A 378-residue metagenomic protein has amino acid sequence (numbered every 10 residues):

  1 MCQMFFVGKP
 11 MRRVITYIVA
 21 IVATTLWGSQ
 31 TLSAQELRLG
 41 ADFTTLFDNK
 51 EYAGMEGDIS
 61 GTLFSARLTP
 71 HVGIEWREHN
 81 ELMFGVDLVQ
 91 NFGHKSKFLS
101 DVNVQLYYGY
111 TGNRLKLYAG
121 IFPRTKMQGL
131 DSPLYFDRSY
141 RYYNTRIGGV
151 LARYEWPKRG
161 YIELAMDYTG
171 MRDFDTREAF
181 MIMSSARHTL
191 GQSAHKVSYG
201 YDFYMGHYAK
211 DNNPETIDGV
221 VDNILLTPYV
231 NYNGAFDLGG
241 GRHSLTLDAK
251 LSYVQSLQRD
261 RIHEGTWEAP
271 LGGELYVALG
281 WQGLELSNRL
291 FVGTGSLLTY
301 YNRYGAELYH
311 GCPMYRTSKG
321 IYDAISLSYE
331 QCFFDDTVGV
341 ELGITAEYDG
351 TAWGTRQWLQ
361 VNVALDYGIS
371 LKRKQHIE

Functional and structural regions predicted by a protein language model:
M1-G40, A152, Q357-I369, E378: Bacterial Sec-dependent N-terminal signal peptides
L32-L99, V104-Y110, R356-A364, S370-H376: Beta-barrel outer-membrane channel/assembly domains of diderm bacteria
T44, Q105, R159-T169, D173-D175 (+1 more regions): Exposed, low-structure sequence patches enriched in small/polar residues
Y52, K116-R187: Surface-exposed coil loops of outer-membrane beta-barrel proteins
M55-E56, L68-T69, I74, V86-L88 (+12 more regions): Outer-membrane beta-barrel domain signature
G61-S65, R177-A179, N223: Short, surface-exposed loop/turn motifs at beta-strand boundaries within globular domains
G73-E81, D87-Q90, S96-K116, F122-T125 (+5 more regions): Subset of outer-membrane beta-barrel
E78, S139-Y143, M314-Y315: A short acidic, glycine-rich active-site loop that binds or catalyzes chemistry on phosphate/adenosine moieties
